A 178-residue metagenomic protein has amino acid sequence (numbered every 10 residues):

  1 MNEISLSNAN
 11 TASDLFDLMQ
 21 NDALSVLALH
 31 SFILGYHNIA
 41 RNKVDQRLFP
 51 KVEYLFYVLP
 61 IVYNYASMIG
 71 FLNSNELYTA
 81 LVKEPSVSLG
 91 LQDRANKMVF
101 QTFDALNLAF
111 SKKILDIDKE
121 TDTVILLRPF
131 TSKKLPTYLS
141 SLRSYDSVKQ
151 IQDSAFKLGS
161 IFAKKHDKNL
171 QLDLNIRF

Functional and structural regions predicted by a protein language model:
M1-V26, D167-F178: Short, extreme N-terminal leader segments that mark the start of a protein/domain
T11-F71: N-terminal interaction modules that seed assembly of large macromolecular complexes
N73-S86: A short glycine/small-residue-enriched secondary-structure motif
K83-V99: Short helix-coil junctions and helix-kink-helix linkers
F103-L115: Basic amphipathic alpha-helical segments that dock to polyanions
D118-K119: Beta-hairpin "wing" of winged helix-turn-helix
D122-R128: Minor-groove-contacting beta-hairpin "wing" of winged helix-turn-helix DNA-binding domains
F130-F178: Short, amphipathic alpha-helical interaction segments positioned at domain boundaries
